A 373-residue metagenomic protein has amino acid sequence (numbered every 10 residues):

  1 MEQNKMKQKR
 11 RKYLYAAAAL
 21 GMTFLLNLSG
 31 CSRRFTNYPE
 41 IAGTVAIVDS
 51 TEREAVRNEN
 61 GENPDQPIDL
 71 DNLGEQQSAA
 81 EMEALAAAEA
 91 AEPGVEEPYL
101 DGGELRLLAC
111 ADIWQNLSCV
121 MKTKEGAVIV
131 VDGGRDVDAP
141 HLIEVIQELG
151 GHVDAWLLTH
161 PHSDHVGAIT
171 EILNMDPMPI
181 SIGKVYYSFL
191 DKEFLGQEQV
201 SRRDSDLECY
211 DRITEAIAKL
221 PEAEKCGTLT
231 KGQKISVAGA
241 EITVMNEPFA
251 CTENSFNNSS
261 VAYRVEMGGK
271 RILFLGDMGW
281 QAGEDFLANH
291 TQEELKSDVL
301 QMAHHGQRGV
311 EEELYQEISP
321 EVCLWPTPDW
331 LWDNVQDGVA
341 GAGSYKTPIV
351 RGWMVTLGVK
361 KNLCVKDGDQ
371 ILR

Functional and structural regions predicted by a protein language model:
M1-T51: Gram-positive cell-envelope targeting signals
R33-Y38, E97, K184, L190-T243 (+3 more regions): Binuclear metal-ion centers of metallo-dependent hydrolases, dominated by the metallo-beta-lactamase
F35-G151, E222-E294, Q370-R373: Core dinuclear metal-dependent hydrolase active-site scaffold
Q115-L117, D136-D138, P161-G167, K192-L195 (+3 more regions): Active-site environment of divalent metal-dependent phosphoester hydrolases
K124-I129, D136-E193, H290-Q307, S319-L324: Active-site metal-binding motif and surrounding structural segment of the metallo-beta-lactamase
G133, G276-D277, H304, P326-T327 (+1 more regions): Active-site proximal loops enriched in glycine and acidic residues that flank catalytic Cys/His/Asp and coordinate
D138-V145, H165-I169, D206-A216, F274 (+5 more regions): Stable alpha-helical elements in mature extracytoplasmic
V166-D176, F194-L207, E312-Q316, Q336: Metal-dependent catalytic neighborhoods of phosphoester/phosphodiester hydrolases
